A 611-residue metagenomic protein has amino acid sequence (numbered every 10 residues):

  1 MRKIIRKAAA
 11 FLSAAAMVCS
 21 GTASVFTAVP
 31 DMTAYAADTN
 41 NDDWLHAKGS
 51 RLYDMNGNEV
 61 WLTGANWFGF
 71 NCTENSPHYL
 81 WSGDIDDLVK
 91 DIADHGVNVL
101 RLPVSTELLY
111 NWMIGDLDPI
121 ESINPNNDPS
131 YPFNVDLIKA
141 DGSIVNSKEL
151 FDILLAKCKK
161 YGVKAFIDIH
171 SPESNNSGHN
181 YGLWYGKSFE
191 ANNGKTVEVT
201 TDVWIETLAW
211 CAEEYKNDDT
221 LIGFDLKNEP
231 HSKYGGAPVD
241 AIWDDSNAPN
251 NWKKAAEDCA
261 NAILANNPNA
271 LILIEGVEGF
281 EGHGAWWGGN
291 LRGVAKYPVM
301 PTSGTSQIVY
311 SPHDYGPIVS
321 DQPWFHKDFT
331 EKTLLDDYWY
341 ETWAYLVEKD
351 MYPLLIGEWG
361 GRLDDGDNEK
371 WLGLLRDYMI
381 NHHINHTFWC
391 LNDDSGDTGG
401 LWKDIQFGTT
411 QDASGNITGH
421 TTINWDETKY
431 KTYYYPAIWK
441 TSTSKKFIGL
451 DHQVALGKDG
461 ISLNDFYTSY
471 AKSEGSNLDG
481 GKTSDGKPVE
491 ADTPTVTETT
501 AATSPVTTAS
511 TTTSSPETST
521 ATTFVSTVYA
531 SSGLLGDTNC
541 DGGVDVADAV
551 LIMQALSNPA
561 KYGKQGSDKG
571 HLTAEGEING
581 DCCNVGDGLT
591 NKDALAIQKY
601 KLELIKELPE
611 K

Functional and structural regions predicted by a protein language model:
M1-L12: Bacterial Sec-dependent N-terminal signal peptides
A8, C19, A23-V29, D492-K611: Cellulosome-associated attachment modules in secreted, modular CAZymes
A23-A36, L273: Signal peptide processing junction and immediate N-terminal pro/mature segment of secreted/exported proteins
A34-R101, W112-N127, G480: N-terminal carbohydrate-binding accessory modules
M55, A65-F70, P103-E107, D168-P172 (+5 more regions): Active-site-proximal beta-strand/loop segments in catalytic clefts of secreted hydrolases
Y79-L100, L108-Y110, D116-D225, A255-A262: An active-site-proximal structural segment forming one wall of the substrate-binding cleft that immediately precedes
W81, K195-T196, D202-G223, K227-I384 (+1 more regions): Extracellular glycoside hydrolase catalytic/binding regions
D336-D479: Substrate-binding cleft of secreted/luminal carbohydrate-active enzymes
